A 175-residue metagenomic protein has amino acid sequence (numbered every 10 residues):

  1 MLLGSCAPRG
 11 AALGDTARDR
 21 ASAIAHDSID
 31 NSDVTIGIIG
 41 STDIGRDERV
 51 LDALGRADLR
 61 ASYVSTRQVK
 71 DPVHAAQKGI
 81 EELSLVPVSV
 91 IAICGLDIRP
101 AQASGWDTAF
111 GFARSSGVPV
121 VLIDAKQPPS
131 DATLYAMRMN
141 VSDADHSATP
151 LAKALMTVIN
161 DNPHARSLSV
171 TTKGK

Functional and structural regions predicted by a protein language model:
M1-G4: Sec-dependent bacterial lipoprotein signal peptides
C6-A11: Bacterial signal peptide processing site
V50-Y63: Short helix-loop-beta junction
V64-H74, D97: Short beta->alpha junction loops
Q77-S89, A109: Short, well-structured alpha-helical segments in soluble
Q102-G117: Catalytic-core regions built around general acid/base machinery
L122-V141: Glycine-rich, charge-decorated loop segments at or immediately adjacent to ligand/cofactor-binding or catalytic sites
M139-K175: Extracellularly exposed regions in secreted/surface proteins, prominently low-complexity, repeat-rich
